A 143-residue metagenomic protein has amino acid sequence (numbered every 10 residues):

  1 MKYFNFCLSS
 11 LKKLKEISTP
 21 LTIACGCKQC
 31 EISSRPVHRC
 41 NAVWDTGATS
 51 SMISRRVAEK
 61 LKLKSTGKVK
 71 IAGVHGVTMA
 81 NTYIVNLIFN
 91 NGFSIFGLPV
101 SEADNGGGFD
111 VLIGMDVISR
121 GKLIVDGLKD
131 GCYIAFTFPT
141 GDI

Functional and structural regions predicted by a protein language model:
M1-I143: Pepsin/retropepsin-fold aspartyl endopeptidases
